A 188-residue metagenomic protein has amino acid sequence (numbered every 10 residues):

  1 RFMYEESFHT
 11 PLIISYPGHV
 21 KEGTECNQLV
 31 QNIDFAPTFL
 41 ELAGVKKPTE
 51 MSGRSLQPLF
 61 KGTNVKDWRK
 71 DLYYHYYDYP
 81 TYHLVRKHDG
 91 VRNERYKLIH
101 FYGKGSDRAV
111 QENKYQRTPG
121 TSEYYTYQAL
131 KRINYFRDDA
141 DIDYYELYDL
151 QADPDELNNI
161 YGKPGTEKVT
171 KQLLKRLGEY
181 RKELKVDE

Functional and structural regions predicted by a protein language model:
R1-D67: Substrate-binding rim/cap in mid-to-C-terminal beta-strand-loop elements of soluble/periplasmic
Y4-E5, D78-G162: C-terminal, low-complexity/hydrophilic appendages and adjacent surface loops of extracellular/periplasmic anionic
S7-F8, V30-P37, M51-R54, N93 (+4 more regions): A structural signal for well-ordered alpha-helical segments within the folded catalytic domains of diverse enzymes
N27, Y161-G165: Short alpha-helix boundary/capping segments
A36-L40, G44, Q57-F60, H88 (+3 more regions): Non-transmembrane alpha-helical segments in soluble domains of secreted/periplasmic/extracellular proteins
K46, G105, E183-D187: Short, polar/charged, Gly/Pro-enriched helix-capping and turn/loop motifs at alpha-helix termini and inter-helix linkers
S52, Y76-D78, L184-E188: Short, solvent-exposed turn/loop segments enriched in Gly/Ser/Thr/Pro and often Arg
K70-H75: WW-domain-binding short linear motifs
